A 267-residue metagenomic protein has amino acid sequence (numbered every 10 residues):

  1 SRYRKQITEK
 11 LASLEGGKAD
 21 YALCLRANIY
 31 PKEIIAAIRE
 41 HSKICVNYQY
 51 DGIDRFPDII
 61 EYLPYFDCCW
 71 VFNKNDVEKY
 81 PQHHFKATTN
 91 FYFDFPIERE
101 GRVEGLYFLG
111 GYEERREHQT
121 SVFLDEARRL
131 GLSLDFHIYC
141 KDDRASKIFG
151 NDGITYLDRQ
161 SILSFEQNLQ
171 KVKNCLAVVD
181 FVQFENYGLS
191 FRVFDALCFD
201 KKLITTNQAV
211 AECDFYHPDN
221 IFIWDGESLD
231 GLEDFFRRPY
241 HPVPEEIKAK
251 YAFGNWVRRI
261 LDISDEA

Functional and structural regions predicted by a protein language model:
S1-A19, R26-E33, Y50-G52, D58-S190 (+2 more regions): Nucleotide-sugar donor-binding catalytic core of glycosyltransferases
R39-Q49: Short beta-strand/loop segments at the ligand-binding rim of alpha/beta enzyme cores
R159, Y187, I223, P244-I247: Short N-terminal micro-motifs specific to bacterial/archaeal maturation and metal-cluster initiation sites
V172, A196-L197: Short alpha-helix at the nucleotide-sugar/activated-sugar donor binding site of glycosyltransferases and closely
C213-D234: Change "using UDP/GDP/dTDP sugars" to "using nucleotide sugars
E227-A267: A charged, aromatic-enriched C-terminal amphipathic alpha-helix characteristic of glycosyltransferases across folds
